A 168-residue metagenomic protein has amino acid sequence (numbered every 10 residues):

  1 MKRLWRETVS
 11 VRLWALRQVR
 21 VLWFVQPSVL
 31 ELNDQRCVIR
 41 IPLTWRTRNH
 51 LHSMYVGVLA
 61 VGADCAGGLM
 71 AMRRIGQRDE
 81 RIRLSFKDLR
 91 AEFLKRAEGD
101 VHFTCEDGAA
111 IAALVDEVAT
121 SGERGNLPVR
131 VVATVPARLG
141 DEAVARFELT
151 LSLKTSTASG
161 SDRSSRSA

Functional and structural regions predicted by a protein language model:
M1-F24, W45-R46, H50: Alpha-helical membrane-targeting segments
M1-R3, A97-E98, G108-A168: HotDog/MaoC-like acyl-thioester-processing domains
W23-V29, K87-F93, A113-D116: Short structured motifs
F24-M54: Catalytic strand-loop segment that frames the active site of acyl-thioester-processing enzymes
V25, Q35-C37, E80-L89, G99-V101 (+2 more regions): A generic structural signal for short beta-strands and their flanking turns/coil linkers
S28, R90-E92, T104-E106, V132 (+1 more regions): Residues located in well-ordered beta-strands
R46-G68, R81, R163: Hot-dog-fold acyl-thioester-processing enzymes
M70-A110: Hydrophobic beta-strand-centered segment that forms part of the acyl-chain substrate-binding groove
